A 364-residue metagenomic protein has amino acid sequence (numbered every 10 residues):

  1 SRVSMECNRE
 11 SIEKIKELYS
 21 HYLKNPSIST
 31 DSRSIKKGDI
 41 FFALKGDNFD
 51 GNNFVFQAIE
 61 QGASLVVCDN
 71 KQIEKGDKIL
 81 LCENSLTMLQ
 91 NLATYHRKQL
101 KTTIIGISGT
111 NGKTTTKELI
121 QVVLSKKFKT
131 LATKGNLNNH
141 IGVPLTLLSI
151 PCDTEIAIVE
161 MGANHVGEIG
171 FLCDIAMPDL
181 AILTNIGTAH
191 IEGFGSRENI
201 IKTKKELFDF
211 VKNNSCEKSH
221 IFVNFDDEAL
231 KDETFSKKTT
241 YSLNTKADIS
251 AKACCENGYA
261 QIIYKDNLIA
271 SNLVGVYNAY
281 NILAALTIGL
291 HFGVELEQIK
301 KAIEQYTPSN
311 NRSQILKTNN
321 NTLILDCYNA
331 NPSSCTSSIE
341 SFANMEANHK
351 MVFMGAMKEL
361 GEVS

Functional and structural regions predicted by a protein language model:
S1-N91, Y95, V274, A343-A347: N-terminal leader/targeting and accessory segments in enzymes
T30-D31, A43-K45, A132-K134, V159 (+4 more regions): Thr-Gly-centered strand-to-loop micro-motif
I40-F42, V67, G106, I158-E160 (+4 more regions): Structural motif
L44-F49, S309-N311, C327-S364: Active-site beta-alpha connecting loops in nucleotide-dependent enzymes
V55, E60, H165, I169-I175 (+1 more regions): Short amphipathic alpha-helices and their capping/turn segments at secondary-structure boundaries
I59, C68-G76, L180-T322, A347-N348: Acidic, Mg2+-coordinating active-site environments of NTP-dependent enzymes
M88-I221, F225, A229-K237, G289-L290: Phosphate-binding loop of NTP-binding sites
